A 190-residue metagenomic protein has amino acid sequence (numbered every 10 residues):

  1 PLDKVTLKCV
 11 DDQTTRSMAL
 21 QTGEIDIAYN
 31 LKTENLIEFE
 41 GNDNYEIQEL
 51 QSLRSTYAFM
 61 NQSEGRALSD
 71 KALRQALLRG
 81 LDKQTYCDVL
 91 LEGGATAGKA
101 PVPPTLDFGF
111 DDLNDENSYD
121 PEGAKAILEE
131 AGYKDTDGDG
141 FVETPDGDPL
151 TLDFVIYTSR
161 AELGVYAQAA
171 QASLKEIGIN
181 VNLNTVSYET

Functional and structural regions predicted by a protein language model:
P1-D3, K71, S118-D153: Immediate post-signal peptide segment of exported/extracytoplasmic ligand-binding proteins
P1-E38, Q171-A172, G178-N182: Ligand-site clamp/hinge motif
P1-T15, L36-S55, D148, S159: Aromatic-rich, solvent-exposed beta-strand/loop patch
Q13-A19, T33-N42, E46, A58-F59 (+3 more regions): Pocket-flanking alpha-helical
S52-A76, G80, V89, P101 (+2 more regions): A bilobed periplasmic-binding-protein/Venus flytrap-type ligand-binding module shared by bacterial periplasmic
T56, G80-D111, E162-Q171: Detector for C-terminal structural segments
A97-T136, T158-V165: Structural transition elements
K134-T190: Ligand/substrate-recognition segments at binding pockets and active sites
